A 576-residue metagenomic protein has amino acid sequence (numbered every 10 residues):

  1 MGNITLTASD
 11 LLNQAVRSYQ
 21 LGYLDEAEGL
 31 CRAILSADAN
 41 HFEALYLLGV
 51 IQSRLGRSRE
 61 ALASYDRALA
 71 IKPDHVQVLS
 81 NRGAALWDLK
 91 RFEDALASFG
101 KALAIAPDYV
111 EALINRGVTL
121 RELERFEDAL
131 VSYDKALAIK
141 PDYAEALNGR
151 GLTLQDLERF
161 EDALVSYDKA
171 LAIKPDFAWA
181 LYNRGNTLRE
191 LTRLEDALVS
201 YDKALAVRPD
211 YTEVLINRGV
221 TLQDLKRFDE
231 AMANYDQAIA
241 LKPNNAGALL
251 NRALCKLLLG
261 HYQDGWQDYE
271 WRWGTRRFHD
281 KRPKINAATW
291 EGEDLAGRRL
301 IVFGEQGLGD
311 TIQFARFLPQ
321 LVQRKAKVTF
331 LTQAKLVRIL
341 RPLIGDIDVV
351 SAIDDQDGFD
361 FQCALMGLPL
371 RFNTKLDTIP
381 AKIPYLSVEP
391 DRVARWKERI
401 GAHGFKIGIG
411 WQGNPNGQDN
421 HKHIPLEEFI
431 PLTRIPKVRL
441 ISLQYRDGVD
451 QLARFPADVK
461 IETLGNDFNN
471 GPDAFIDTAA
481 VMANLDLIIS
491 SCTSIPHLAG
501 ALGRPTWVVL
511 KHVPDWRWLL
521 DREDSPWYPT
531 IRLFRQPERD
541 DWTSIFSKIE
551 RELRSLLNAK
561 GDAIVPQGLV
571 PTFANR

Functional and structural regions predicted by a protein language model:
M1-R576: Alpha-helical solenoid repeat scaffolds of the TPR/TPR-like class and their adjacent stem/linker regions that mediate
